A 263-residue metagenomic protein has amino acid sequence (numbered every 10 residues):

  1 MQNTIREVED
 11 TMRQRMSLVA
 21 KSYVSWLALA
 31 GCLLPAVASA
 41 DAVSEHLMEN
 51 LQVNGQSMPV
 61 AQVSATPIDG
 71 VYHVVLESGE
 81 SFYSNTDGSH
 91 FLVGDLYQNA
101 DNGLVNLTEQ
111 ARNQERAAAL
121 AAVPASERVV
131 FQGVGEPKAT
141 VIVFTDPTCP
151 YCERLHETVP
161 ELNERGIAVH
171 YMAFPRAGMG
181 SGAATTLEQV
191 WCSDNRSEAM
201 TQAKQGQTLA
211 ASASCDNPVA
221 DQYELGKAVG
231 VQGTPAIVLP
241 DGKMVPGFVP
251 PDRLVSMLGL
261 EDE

Functional and structural regions predicted by a protein language model:
Q2-T11: Short, Lys/Arg-enriched N-terminal segments with co-localized hydrophobic residues within the first ~10-30 amino acids
R13-W26: Bacterial N-terminal signal peptides that target proteins for export
L33-S39: N-terminal signal peptide c-region/cleavage motif recognized by signal peptidases
S39-P59: Short, non-transmembrane alpha-helical segments in secretory-pathway proteins
V60-Q62, V71-V75, E80-Y83, D87-L104 (+1 more regions): Thiol/selenol-based redox catalytic cores and closely related redox-interacting motifs
E109-R112: Extended, non-globular interaction scaffolds
A121-A139: A short beta-strand-turn-helix
P137-S214, K227-Q232, G259-E263: Structural alpha/beta surface segment adjacent to cysteine/selenocysteine redox centers across thiol/disulfide enzymes
